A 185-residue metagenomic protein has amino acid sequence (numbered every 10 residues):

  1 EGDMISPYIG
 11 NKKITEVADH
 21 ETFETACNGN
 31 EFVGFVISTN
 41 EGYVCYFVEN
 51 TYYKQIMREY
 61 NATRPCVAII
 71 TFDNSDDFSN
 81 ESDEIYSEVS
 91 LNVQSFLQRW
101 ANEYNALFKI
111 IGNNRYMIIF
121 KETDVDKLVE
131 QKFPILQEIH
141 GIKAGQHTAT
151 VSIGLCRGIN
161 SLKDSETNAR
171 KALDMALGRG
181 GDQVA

Functional and structural regions predicted by a protein language model:
E1-D19, S79, D83-Y86, S90: PAS-family sensory domains
N11-Q55, A149-G154, G158: PAS-family sensory/regulatory modules and their coupling/dimerization elements
V33, I110-M117, I142-K171, D182-A185: A short glycine-enriched loop-to-beta-strand structural element that forms part of the catalytic core of nucleotide
R58-C66, D73-Q98, K109, D126-V129: Conserved long alpha-helical elements within nucleotide-processing catalytic cores of c-di-GMP signaling and class III
E84-I85, V89, V93-A101, K132-A144 (+1 more regions): ATP/nucleotide-binding catalytic cores
V89, G112-Q137, S161-S165: Short helix/loop segment flanking the catalytic signature motif in cyclic-nucleotide metabolism enzymes
Q94-D124, Q146: Conserved helix-loop-beta segment at the catalytic/binding core of cyclic-nucleotide signaling proteins
